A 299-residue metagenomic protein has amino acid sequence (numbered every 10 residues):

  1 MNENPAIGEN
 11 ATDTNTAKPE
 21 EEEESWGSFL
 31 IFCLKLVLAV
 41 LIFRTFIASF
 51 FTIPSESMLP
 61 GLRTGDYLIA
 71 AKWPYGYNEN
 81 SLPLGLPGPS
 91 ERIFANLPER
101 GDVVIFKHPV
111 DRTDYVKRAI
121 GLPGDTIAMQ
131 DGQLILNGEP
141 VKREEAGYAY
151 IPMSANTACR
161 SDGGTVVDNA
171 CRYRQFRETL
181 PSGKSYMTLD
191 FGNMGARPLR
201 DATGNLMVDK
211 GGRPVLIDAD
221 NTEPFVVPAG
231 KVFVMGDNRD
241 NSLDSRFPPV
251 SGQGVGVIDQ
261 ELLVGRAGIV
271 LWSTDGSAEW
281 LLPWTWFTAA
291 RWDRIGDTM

Functional and structural regions predicted by a protein language model:
N2-G27, I42, I47, F51-T52 (+1 more regions): Soluble "head" domains of membrane/secretory-pathway proteins
F32, L36-F43: Hydrophobic alpha-helical membrane-embedded or membrane-associated segments
